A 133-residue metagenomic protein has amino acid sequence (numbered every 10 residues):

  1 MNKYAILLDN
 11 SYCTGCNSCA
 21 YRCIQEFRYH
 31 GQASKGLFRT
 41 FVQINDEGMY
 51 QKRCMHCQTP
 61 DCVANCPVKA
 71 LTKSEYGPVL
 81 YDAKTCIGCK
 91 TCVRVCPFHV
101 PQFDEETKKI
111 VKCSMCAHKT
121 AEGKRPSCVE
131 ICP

Functional and structural regions predicted by a protein language model:
M1-N2, P97: Short, well-ordered loop/turn elements at secondary-structure boundaries
N2-A20, Y81, C86: Extended hydrophobic secondary-structure segments
K3-D9, G36-C54, A70, H118: Sequence context of c-type cytochrome heme-c attachment sites
S11, Y76, K84, C116-H118: Short strand-loop junctions, especially beta-strand C-caps/beta-turns that link beta-sheets to coils or alpha-helices
S18-L37, T59-T85, T91-K109, R125-P133: Iron-sulfur cluster-binding cysteine motifs and their immediate structural context in ferredoxin-like electron-transfer
A121-E122: Beta-rich strand-turn-strand
